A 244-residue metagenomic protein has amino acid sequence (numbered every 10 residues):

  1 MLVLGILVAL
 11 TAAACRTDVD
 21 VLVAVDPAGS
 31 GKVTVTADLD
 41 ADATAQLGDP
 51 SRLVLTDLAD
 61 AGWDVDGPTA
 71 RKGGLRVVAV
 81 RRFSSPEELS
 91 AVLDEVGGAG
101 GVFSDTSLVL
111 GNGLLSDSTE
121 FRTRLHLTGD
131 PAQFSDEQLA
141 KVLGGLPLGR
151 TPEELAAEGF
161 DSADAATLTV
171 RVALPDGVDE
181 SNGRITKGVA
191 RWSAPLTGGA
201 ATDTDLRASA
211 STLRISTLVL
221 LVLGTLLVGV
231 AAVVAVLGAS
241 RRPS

Functional and structural regions predicted by a protein language model:
M1-L7: Sec-dependent N-terminal signal peptides
T11-A14: C-terminal motif of bacterial Sec signal peptides marking the signal peptidase cleavage site
R16-D18: Bacterial signal peptide processing site
A24-L39: Post-signal peptide N-terminal segment of mature Sec-exported envelope proteins
A41-R124: Structured domain cores in non-transmembrane regions
E87-T106, T167, A200-L213, V222-G224: Extended Gly/Ser/Thr-rich low-complexity repeat segments, especially those forming or decorating extracellular
G113-L220: Intrinsically disordered, low-complexity linkers and stems that provide flexible hinges in membrane-associated
S209-S244: C-terminal single-pass membrane-anchor helix
